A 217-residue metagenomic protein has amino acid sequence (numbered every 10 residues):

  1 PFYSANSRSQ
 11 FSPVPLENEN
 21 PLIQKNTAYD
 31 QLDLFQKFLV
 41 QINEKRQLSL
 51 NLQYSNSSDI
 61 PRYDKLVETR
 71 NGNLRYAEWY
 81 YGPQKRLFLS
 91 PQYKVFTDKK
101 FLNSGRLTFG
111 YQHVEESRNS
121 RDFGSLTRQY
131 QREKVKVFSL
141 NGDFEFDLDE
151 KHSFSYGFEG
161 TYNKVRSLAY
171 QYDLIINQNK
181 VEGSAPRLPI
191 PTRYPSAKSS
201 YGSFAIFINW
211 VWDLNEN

Functional and structural regions predicted by a protein language model:
P1-D59, K85-L87: Transmembrane beta-barrel wall of Gram-negative outer-membrane proteins
F2-S12, L16, D64-L74, R121-Y130 (+2 more regions): Flexible, surface-exposed loop regions and adjacent strand-edge segments of Gram-negative outer-membrane beta-barrel
P21-I23, A77, R128, R193-Y194: Short, contiguous strand/loop micro-motifs
I23-K25, Y63-K65, E78, R118-S120: Outer-membrane beta-barrel domain signature, especially the mid-to-C-terminal portions of large Gram-negative OMP
Q41-S55, P83-N217: Face-selective signature of the C-terminal outer-membrane beta-barrel domain
L52-E78: C-terminal/domain-terminus segments
